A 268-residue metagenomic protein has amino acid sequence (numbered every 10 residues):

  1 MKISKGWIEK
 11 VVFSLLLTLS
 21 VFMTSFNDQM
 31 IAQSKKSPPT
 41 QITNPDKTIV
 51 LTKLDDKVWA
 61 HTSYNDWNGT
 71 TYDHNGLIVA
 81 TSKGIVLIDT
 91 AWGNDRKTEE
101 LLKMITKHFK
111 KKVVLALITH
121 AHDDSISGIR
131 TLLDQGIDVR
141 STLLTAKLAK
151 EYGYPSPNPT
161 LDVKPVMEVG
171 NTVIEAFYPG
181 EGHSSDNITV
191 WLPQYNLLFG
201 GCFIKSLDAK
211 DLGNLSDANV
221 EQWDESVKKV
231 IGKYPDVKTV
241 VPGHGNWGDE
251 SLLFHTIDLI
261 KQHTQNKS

Functional and structural regions predicted by a protein language model:
K2-K5, L15, L19-F22, F26 (+2 more regions): Accessory terminal helices/loops
E9-K10, S20-S82: Zn-dependent metallo-beta-lactamase
K35-P38, D46, K53-L54, R140-G180 (+2 more regions): Metallo-beta-lactamase
T52-L102, T189-C202: Conserved beta-strand hairpin/beta-sheet module of binuclear metal-dependent hydrolase folds, prominently
A60-T62, I78, V86-D89, V114-I118 (+6 more regions): Structural recognition of the beta-strand scaffold that forms the well-ordered cores of secreted hydrolase catalytic
N65-N68, I85, W92-D95, A121-I126 (+6 more regions): Solvent-exposed loop/turn segments at secondary-structure junctions within structured extracellular/periplasmic domains
S82-V86, D95-R140, P235: Active-site metal-binding motif and surrounding structural segment of the metallo-beta-lactamase
G84-V86, W92-G93, P179-G182, D186-F254: Metallo-beta-lactamase
